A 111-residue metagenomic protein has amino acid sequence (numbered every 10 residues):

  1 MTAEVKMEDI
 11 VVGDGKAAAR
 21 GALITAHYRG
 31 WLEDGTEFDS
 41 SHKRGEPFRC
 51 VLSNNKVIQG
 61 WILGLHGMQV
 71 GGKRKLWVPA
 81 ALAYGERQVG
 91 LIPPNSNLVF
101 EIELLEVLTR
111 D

Functional and structural regions predicted by a protein language model:
M1-D111: Cross-family detector of peptidyl-prolyl cis-trans isomerase
